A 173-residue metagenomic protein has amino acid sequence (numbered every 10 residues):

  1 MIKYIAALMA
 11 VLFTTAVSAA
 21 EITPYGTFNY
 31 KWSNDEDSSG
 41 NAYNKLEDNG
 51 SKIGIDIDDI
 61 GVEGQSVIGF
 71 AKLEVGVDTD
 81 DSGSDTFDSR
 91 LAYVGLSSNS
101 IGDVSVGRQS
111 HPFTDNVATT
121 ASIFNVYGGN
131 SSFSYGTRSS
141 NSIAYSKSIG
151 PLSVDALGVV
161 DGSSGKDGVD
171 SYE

Functional and structural regions predicted by a protein language model:
I2-E173: Outer-membrane beta-barrel proteins
